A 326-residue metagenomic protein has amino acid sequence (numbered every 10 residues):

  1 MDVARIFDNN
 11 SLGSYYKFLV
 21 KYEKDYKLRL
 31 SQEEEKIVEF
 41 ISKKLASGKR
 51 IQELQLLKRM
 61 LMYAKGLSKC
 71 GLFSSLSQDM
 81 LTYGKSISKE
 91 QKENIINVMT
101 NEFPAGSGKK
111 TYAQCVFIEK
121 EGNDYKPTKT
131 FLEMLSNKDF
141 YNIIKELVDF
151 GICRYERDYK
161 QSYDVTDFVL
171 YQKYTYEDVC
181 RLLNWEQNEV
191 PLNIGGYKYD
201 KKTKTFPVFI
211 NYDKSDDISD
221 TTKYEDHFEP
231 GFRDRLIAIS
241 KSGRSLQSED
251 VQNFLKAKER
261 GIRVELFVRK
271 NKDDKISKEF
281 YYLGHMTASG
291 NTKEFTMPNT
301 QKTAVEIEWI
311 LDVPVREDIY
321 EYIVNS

Functional and structural regions predicted by a protein language model:
M1-S86: Charged, low-complexity intrinsically disordered segments and flexible loops
D2, S11-S14, F18, I37 (+6 more regions): Exposed alpha-helical structural elements
K27, R50, K69-S75, S107-T111 (+2 more regions): Residue-level signal for secondary-structure boundary elements
I37, I41, Q78-Q161: C-terminal helical accessory/scaffold domains
S42, Y212-K214, V268-K270, G290-T292 (+1 more regions): Residues that form ligand- and interface-recognition hot spots within folded domains
L45-M60, C115-K138, G284-T292: Extended, hydrophobic interaction surfaces within ordered domains
Q78, T82-M99, P104, F168-E279: Acidic, glycine-rich low-complexity segments with interspersed aromatic residues
D273-S326: Compact mixed alphabeta submodule
